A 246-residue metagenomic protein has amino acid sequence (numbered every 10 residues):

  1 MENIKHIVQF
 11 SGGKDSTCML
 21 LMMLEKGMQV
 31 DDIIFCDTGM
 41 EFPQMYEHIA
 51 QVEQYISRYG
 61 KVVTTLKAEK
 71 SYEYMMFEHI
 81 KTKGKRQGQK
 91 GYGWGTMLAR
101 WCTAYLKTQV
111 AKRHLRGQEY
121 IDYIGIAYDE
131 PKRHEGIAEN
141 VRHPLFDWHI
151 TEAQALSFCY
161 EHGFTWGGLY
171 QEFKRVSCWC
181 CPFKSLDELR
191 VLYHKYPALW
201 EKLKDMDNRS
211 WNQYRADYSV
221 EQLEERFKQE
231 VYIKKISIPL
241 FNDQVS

Functional and structural regions predicted by a protein language model:
M1-S246: Nucleotide-activated chemistry modules centered on ATP-dependent adenylation/adenylyltransferase
